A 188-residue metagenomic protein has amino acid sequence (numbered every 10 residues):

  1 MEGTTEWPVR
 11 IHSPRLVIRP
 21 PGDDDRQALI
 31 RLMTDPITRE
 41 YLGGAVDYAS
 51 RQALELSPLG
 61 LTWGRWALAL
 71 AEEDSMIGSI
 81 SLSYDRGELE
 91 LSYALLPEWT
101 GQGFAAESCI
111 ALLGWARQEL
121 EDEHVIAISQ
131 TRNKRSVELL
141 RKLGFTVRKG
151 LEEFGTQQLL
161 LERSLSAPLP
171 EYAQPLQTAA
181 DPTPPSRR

Functional and structural regions predicted by a protein language model:
M1-E98, I110-W115, E119-Q130, L143-R188: GNAT-family acyltransferases
F104-A106: Glycine-rich acyl-CoA binding loop
L140: Conserved active-site tyrosine of GNAT-family acetyltransferases
